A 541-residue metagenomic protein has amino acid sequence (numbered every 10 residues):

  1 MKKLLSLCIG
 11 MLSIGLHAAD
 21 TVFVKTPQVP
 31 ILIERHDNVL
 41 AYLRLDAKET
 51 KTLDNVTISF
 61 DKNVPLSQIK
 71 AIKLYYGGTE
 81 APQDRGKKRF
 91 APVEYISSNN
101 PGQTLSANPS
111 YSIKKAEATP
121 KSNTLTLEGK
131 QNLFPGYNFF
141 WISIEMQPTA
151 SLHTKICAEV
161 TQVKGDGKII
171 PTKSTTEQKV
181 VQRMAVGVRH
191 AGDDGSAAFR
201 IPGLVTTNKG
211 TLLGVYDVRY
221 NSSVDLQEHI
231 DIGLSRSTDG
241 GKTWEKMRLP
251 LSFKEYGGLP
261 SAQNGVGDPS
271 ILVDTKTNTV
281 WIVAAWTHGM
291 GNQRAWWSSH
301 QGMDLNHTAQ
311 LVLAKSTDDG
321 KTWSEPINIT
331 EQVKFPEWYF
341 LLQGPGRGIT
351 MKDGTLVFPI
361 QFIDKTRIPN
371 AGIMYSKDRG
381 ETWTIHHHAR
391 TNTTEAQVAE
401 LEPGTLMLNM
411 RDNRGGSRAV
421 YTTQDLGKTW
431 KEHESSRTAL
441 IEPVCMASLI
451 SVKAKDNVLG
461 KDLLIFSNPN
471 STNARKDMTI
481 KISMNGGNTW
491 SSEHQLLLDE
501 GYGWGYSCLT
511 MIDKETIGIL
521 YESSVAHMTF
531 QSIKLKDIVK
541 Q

Functional and structural regions predicted by a protein language model:
M1-D20: Bacterial Sec-dependent N-terminal signal peptides
K2, A81-D84, T243-W244: Short helix C-cap/helix-to-loop transition motifs enriched in small/turn-promoting residues
K2-L5, K164, L272, W504: Intrinsic low-complexity, intrinsically disordered segments enriched in polar/basic residues
L7, I14, S98-N99, A107 (+3 more regions): Compositionally biased regions
I14-H17, L105, Y375, I482: Intrinsic disorder/low-complexity signature
A19-Q182: Exposed, polar/acidic Ser/Thr-rich sequence context and nearby capping/turn residues that mark flexible linkers
D37, E49, T79, Y111-A116 (+5 more regions): Asp-box/BNR beta-propeller blade signature and adjacent active/binding-site loops in extracellular glycan-interacting
